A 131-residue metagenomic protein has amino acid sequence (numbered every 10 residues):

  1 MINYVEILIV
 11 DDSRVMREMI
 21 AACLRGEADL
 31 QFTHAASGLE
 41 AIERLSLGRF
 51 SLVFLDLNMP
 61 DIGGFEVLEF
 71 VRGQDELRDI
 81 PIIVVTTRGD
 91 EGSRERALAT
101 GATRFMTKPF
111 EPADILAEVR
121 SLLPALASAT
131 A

Functional and structural regions predicted by a protein language model:
R14-T33: Two-component/phosphorelay signaling modules centered on CheY-like receiver
H34-L52: Acidic, metal-coordinating helix/loop segments flanking the phosphotransfer/catalytic sites of two-component signaling
M59: Receiver (REC) domain active-site loop signature in two-component systems and cognate sites in sensor histidine kinases
R88-G89: Short, conserved "switch-loop" micro-motifs in signal-transduction and mechanochemical regulators
F110-V119: C-terminal output helix
